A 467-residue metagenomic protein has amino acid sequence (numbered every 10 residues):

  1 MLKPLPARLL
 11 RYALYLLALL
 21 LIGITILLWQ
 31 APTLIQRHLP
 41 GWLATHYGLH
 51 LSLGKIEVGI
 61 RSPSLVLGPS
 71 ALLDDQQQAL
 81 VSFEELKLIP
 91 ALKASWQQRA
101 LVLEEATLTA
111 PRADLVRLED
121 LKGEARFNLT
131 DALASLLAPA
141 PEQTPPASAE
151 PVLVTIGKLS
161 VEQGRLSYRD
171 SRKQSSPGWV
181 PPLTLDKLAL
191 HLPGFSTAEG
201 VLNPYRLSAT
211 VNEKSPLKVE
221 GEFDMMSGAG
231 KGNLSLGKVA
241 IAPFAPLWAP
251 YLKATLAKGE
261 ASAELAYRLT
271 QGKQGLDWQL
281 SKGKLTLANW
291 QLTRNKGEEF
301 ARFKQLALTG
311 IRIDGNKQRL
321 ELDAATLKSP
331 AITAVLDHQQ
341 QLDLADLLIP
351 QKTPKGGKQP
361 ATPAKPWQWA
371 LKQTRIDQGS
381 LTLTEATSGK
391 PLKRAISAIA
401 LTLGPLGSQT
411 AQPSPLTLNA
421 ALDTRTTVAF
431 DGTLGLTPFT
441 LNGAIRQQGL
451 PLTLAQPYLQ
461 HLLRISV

Functional and structural regions predicted by a protein language model:
M1-Y47, A79, S227, K231: N-terminal type II signal-anchor transmembrane helix that functions as the membrane-insertion/stop-transfer segment
L2-L16, V152, I313-Q318, D323 (+5 more regions): Extended terminal
L43, K238-A245, G449-Q456: Short, proline-centered helix/strand-breaking motifs
H46-S70: Short extracytoplasmic
L49, P69-A189, M225, A254-E260 (+3 more regions): Secondary-structure transition motifs
G59, I89-S95, P193-F195, E222-M226 (+4 more regions): Short beta-strand micro-motifs enriched in acidic
Q174-N212, K253-S262, L285-I311, D346-G356 (+4 more regions): Beta-propeller and related beta-repeat scaffolds in trafficking/envelope systems
E213-L217, S227-A229, T426-V428, P438-T440: Outer-membrane beta-barrel translocator/receptor signature
